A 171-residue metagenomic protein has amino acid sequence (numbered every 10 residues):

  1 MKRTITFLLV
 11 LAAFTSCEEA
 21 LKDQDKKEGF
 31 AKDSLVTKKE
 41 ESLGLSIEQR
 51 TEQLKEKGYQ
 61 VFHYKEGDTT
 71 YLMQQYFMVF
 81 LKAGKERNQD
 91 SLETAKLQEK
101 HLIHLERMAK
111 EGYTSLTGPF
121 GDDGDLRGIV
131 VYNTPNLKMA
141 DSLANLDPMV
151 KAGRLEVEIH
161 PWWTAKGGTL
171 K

Functional and structural regions predicted by a protein language model:
M1-T4, E18-E19: Positively charged n-region of N-terminal signal peptides that target proteins for export
T6-L9: Sec-dependent N-terminal signal peptides
A13-S16: C-terminal motif of bacterial Sec signal peptides marking the signal peptidase cleavage site
E18-K171: Conserved, structured core segments of small domains
